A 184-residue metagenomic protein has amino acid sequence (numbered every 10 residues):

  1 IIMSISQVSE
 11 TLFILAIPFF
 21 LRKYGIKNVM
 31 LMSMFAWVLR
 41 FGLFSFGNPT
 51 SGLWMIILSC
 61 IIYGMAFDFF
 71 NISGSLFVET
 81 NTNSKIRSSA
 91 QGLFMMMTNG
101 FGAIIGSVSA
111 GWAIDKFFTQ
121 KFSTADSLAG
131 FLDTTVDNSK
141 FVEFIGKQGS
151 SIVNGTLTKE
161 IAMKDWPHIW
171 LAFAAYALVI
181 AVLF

Functional and structural regions predicted by a protein language model:
Q7-L15, D68, G100-I104: Residue-level signature of mid-helix packing/kink "hotspots" within the transmembrane helices of 12-pass Major
L12-I26, I114: Helix-to-loop junctions at the C-terminal end of transmembrane segments in multipass secondary transporters
F35-P49: C-terminal ends and interior cores of transmembrane alpha-helices in multi-pass membrane transporters/permeases
R40, W54-F69: Hydrophobic core of transmembrane alpha-helices in multi-pass small-molecule transporters, especially MFS/SLC-type
D68-N83: Intracellular juxtamembrane helix-capping segments at the cytosolic ends of symmetry-related transmembrane helices
T82-M95: Loop-to-transmembrane helix entry/capping segments in MFS-fold secondary transporters and related SLC/MFSD carriers
W112-A177: A membrane-interface helix-boundary motif in multi-pass transporters
